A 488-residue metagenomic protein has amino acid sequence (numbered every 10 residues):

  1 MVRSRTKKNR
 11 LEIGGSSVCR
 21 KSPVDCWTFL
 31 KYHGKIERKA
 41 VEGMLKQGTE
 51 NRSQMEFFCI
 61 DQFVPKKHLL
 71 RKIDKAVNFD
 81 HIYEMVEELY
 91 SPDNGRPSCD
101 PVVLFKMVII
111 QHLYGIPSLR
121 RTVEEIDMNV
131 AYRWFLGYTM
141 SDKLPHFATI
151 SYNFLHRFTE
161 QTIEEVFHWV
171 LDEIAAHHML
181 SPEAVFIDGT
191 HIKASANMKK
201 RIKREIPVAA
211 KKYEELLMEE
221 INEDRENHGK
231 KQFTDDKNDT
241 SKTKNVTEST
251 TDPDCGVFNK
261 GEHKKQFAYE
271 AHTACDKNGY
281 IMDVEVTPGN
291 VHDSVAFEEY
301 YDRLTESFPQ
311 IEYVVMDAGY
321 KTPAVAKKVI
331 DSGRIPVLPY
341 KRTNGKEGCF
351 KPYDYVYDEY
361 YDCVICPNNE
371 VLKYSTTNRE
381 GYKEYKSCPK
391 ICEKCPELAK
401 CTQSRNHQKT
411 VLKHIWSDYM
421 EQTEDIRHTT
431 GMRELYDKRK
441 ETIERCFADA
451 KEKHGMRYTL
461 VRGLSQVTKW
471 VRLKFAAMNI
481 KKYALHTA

Functional and structural regions predicted by a protein language model:
K7-N9, I13, K21-S22, K31: Polybasic, lysine-rich low-complexity intrinsically disordered segments
I36-R71: Hydrophobic alpha-helical membrane-insertion signals
V41, K46-T49, V108, G115-M128 (+1 more regions): Anion-binding and metal-coordination hotspots
K66-I109, Y114-G115: Basic, short loop/linker segments at the boundary and entry of helix-turn-helix/winged-helix-like folds
R133-G137: Short arginine-rich
